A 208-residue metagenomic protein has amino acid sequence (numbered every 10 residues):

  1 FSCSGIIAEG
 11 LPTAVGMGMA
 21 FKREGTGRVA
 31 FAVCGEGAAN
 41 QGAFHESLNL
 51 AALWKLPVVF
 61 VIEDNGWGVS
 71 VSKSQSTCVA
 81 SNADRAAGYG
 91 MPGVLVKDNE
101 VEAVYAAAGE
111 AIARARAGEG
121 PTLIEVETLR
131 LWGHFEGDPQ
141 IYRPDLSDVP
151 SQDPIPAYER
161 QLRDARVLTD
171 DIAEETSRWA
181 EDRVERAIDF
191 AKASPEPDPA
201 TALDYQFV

Functional and structural regions predicted by a protein language model:
S2-A193: Glycine-rich ThDP/TPP pyrophosphate-binding loop and its adjacent helix/strand module within ThDP-dependent enzymes
D189, A193-V208: C-terminal intrinsically disordered, low-complexity extensions immediately downstream of enzyme catalytic cores
